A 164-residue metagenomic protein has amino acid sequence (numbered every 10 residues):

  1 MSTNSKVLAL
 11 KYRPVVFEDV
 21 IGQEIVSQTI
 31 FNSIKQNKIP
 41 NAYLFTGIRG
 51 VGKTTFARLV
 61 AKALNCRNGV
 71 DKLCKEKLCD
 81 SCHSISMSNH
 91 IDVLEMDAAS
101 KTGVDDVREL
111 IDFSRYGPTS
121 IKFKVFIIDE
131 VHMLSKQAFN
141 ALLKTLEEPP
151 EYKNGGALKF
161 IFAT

Functional and structural regions predicted by a protein language model:
M1-A163: P-loop/Walker A NTP-binding region and its immediately flanking N-terminal helices in P-loop NTPase folds
